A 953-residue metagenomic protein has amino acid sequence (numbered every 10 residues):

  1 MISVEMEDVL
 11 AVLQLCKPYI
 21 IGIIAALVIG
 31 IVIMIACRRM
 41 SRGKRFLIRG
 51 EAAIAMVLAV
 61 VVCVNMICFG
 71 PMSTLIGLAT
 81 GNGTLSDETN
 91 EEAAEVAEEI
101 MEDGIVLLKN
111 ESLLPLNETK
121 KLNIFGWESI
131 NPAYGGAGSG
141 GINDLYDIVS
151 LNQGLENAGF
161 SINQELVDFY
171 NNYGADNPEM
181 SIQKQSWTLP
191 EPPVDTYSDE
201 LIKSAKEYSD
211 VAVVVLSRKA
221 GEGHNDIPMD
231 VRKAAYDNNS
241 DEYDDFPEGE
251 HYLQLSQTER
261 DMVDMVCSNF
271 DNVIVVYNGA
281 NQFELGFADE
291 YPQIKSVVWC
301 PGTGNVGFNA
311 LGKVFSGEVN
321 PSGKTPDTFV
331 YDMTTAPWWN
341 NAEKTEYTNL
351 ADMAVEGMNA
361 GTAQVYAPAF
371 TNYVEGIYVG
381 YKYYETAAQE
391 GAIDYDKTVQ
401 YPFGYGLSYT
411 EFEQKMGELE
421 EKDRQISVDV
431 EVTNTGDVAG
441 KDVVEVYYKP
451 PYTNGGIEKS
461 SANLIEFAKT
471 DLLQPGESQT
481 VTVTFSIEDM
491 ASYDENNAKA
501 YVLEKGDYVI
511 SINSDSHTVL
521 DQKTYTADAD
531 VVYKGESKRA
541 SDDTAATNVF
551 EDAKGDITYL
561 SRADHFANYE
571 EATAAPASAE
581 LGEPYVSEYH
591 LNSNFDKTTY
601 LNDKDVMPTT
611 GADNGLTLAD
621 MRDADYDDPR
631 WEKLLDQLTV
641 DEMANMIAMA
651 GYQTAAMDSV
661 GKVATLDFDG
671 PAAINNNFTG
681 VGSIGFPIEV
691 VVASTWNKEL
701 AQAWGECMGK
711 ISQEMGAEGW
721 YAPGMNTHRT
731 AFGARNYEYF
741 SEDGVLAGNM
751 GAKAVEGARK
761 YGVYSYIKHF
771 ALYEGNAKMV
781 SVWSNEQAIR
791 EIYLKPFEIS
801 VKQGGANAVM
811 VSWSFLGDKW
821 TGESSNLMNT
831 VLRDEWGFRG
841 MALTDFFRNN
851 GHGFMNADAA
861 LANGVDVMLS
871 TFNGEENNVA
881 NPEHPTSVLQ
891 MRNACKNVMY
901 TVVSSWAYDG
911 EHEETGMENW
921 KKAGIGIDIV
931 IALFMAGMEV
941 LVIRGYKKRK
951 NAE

Functional and structural regions predicted by a protein language model:
M1-D494, V502-S516, K538-E953: Glycoside hydrolase catalytic-domain context in secreted enzymes
K499: Extracellular/periplasmic metallocenter environments
T518-R539: Short beta-strand elements
